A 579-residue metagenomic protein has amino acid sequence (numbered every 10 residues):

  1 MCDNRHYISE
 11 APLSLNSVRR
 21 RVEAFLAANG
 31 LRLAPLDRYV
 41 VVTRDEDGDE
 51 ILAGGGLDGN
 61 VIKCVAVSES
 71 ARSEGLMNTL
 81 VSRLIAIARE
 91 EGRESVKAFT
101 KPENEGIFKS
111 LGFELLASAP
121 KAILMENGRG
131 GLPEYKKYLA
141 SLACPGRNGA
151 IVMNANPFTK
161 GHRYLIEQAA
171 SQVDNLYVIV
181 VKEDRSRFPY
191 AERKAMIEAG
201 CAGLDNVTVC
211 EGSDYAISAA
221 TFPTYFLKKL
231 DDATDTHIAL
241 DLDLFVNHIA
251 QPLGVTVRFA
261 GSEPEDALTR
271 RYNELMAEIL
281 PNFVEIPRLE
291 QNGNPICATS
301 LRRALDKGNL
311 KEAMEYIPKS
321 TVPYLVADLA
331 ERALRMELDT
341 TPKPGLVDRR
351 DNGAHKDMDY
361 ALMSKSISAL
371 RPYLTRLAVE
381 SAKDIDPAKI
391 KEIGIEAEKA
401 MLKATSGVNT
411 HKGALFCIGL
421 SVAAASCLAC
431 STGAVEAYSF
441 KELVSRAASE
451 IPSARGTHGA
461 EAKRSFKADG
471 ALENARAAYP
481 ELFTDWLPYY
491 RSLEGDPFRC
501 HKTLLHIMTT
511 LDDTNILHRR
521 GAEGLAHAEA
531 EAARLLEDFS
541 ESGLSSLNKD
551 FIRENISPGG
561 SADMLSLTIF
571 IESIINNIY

Functional and structural regions predicted by a protein language model:
M1-L33, R44, E50, A119: Short amphipathic alpha-helix that is part of the acyltransferase structural core
D37-A53, H411: Conserved beta-hairpin
D49-A66: Conserved beta-strand in the GNAT
A71, G75-R83, G161, L165: Conserved acetyl-CoA pyrophosphate-binding loop and the N-cap/start of the following alpha-helix in GNAT-like
R72, V81-R89, K109, A170 (+1 more regions): A conserved short alpha-helix in the GNAT/GCN5 acetyltransferase fold that borders and helps form the acetyl-CoA
A88-T100: Conserved GNAT acetyl-CoA-binding A-motif
T100, N104-L325: Nucleotidyltransferase catalytic core that binds NTPs
P323-K383, P387-K391, A425-K549, N555 (+1 more regions): Phosphate-rich cofactor/ligand-interacting catalytic cores and adjacent structured alpha/beta frameworks
